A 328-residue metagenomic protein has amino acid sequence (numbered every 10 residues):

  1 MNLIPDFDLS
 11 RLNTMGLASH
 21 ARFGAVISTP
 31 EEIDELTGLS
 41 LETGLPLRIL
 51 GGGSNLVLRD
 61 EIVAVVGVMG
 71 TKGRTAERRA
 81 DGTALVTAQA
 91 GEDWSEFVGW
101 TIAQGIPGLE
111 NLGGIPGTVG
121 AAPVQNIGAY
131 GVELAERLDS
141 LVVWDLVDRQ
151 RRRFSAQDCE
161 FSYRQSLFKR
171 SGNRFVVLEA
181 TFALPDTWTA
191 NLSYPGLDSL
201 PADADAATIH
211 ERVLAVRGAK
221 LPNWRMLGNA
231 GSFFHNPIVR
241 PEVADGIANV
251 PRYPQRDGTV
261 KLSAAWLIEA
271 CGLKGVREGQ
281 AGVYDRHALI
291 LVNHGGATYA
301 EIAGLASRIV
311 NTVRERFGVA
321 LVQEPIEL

Functional and structural regions predicted by a protein language model:
M1-V147: Anion-binding (especially nucleotide phosphate/pyrophosphate-binding) glycine-rich loop and adjoining beta-alpha core
I4-P5, R11-T14, L56, R151-G304 (+1 more regions): Phosphate/pyrophosphate- and phosphate-bearing ligand-binding catalytic cores of soluble enzymes
I309: Phosphate/pyrophosphate-binding loops and the adjoining catalytic core of nucleotide-dependent enzymes
V313: Conserved ATP-binding N-box helix of the HATPase_c
